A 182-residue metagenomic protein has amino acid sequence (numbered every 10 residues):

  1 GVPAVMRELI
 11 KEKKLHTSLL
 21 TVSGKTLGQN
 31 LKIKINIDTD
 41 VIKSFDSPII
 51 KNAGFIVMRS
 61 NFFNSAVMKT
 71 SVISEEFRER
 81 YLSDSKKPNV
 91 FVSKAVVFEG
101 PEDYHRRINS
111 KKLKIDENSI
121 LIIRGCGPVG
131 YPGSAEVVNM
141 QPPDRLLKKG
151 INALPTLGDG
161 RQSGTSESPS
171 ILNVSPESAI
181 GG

Functional and structural regions predicted by a protein language model:
V2-S178, G182: Catalytic or ion-coupling anion/metal-binding cores of large enzyme and transporter domains
